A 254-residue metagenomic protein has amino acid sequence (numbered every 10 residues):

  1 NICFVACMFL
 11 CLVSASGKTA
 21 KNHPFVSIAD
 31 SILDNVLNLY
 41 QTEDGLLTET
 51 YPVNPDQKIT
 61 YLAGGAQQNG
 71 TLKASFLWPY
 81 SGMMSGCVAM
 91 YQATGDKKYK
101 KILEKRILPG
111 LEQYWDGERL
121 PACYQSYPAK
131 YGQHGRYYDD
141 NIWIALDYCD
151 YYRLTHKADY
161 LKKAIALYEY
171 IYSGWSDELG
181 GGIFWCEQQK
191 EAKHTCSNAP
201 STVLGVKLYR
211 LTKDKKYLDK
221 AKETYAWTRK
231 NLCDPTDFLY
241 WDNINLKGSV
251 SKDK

Functional and structural regions predicted by a protein language model:
N1-K21: Bacterial Sec-dependent N-terminal signal peptides
K18-K254: Glycan-recognition and catalytic cores of secretory/periplasmic carbohydrate-active enzymes
